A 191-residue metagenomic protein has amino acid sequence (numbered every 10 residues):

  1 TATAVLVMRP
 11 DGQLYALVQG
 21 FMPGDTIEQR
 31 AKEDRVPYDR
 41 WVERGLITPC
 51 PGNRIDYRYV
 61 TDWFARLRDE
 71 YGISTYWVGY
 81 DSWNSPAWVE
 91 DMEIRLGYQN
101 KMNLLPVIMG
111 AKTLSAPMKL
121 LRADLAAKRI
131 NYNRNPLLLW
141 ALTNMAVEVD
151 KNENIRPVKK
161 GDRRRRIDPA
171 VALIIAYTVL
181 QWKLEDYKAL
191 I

Functional and structural regions predicted by a protein language model:
T1-M109, S115, K119, Y132-I191: RNase H-like, metal-dependent nuclease domains and their acidic two-metal-ion catalytic environment used
P117-A127: Short, surface-exposed amphipathic charged segments that create phosphate/polyanion-binding patches used for binding
